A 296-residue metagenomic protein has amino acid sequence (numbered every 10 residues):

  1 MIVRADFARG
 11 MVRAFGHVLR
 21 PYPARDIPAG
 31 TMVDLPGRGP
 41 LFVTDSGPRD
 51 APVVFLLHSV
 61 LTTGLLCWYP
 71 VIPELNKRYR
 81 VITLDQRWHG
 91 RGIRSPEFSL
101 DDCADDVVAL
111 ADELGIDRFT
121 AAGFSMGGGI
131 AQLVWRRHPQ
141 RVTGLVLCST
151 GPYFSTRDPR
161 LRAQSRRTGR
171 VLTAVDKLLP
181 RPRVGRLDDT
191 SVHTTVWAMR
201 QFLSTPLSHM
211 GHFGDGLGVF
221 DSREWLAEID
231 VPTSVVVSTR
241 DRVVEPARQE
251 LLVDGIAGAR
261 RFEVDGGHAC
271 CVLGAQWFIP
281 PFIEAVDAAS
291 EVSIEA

Functional and structural regions predicted by a protein language model:
P36-I93: Conserved HGGG/HGGXW glycine-rich cap/lid loop of the alpha/beta-hydrolase fold
Y69, P73, I82-T120: Active-site loop/oxyanion-hole signature of alpha/beta-hydrolase fold enzymes
Q132, R136, T143-T173: Flexible "cap/lid" loop of the alpha/beta hydrolase fold
T156-D158, A174-A227: Conserved alpha/beta-hydrolase catalytic His-Asp/Glu region
S222, V231, E245-V253: Short alpha-helix in the alpha/beta-hydrolase fold that links the catalytic acid
I229, V235-V237, D241: Short beta-strand/loop motif that positions the catalytic acidic residue of the alpha/beta-hydrolase fold
R240-V244, A269: Acidic catalytic loop of the alpha/beta-hydrolase fold
A259-A296: Catalytic active-site module of serine/aspartate enzymes centered on a nucleophile-bearing elbow/loop
